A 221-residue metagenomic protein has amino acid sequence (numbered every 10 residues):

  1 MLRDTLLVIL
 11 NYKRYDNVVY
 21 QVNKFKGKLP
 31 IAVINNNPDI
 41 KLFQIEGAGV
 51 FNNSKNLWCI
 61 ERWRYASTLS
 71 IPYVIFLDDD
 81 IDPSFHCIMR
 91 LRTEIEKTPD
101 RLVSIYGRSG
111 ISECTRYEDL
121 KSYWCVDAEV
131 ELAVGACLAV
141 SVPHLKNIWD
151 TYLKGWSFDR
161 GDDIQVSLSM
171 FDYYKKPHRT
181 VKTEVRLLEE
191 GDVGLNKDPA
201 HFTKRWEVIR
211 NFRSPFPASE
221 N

Functional and structural regions predicted by a protein language model:
L2-T5, R14-N17, Q21, N147 (+1 more regions): C-terminal catalytic/acceptor-binding lobe
L7-I9, L29-N37, L102-S104: Short, hydrophobic beta-strand segments that form beta-sheet elements in well-ordered domains
Y15-V18, P38-Q44, I111-E113: Short, charged/polar "capping" segments at the starts of alpha-helices and the immediately preceding loops
V22-N52: Acidic donor-binding segment of Leloir-type glycosyltransferases
S54-E61, D159-R160: A short, glycine-/small-residue-rich helix N-cap motif at loop->alpha-helix starts within glycosyltransferase
W63-Y73: Active-site nucleotide-sugar/metal-binding loop of Leloir-type enzymes
A66, D82-K154: Conserved catalytic core of nucleotide-sugar-dependent glycosyltransferases
I71-D82: Short beta-strand-to-loop acidic/aromatic patch adjacent to the donor-nucleotide binding site
